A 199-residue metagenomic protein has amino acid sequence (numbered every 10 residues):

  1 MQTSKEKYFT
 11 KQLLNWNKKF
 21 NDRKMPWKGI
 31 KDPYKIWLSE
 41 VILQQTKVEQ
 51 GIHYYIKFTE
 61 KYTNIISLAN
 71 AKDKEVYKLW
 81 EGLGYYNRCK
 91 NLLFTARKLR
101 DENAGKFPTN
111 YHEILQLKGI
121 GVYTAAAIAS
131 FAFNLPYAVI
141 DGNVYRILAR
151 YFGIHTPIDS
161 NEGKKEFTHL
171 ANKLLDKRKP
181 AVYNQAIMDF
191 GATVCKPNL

Functional and structural regions predicted by a protein language model:
Q2-K7, Q12-L199: Catalytic cores of DNA base-excision repair glycosylases
